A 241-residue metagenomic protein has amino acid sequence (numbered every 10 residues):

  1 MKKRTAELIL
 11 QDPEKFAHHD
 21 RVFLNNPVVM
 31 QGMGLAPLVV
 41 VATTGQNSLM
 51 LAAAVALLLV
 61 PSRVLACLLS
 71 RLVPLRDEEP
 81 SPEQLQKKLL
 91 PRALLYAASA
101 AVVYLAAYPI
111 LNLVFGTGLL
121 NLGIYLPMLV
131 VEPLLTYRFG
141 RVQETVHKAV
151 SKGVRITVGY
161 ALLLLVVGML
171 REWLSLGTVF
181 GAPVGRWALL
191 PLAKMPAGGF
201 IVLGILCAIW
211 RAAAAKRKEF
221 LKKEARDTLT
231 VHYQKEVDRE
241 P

Functional and structural regions predicted by a protein language model:
M1-H19: Short, Lys/Arg-rich, polar N-terminal cytosolic tail immediately upstream of the first transmembrane signal-anchor
F16-A17, R21, V146-P241: C-terminal transmembrane helix-loop-helix hairpin of multi-pass membrane proteins
A17, L51-L59, R63, K88-Y104 (+5 more regions): Alpha-helical transmembrane segments of multi-pass membrane proteins, especially transporters and channels
G32-G45, I110-G116, P133-T145: Generic transmembrane alpha-helix signature in multi-pass membrane proteins, especially transporters/channels
G34-V39, V55-A56, V60, A100-P109 (+3 more regions): Hydrophobic core segments of alpha-helical transmembrane domains in multi-pass membrane transport and ion-translocation
A36-A93, S99-A101: Selected alpha-helical membrane-embedding segments in polytopic membrane proteins
L68-E78, V114, F139-V150, E172-W173: A cytosolic-side transmembrane-helix exit/cap motif
L72-R138: Ordered, amphipathic secondary-structure segments that act as subunit-interaction surfaces in large macromolecular
